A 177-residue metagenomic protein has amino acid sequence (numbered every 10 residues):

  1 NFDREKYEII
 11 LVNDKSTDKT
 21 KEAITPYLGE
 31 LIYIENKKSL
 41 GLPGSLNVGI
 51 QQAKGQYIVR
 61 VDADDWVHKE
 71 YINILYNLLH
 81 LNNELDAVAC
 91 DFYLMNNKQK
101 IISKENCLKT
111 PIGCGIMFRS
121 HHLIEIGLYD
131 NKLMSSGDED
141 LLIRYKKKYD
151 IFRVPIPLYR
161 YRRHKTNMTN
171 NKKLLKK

Functional and structural regions predicted by a protein language model:
N1-K6: Short, acidic, metal-binding catalytic loop of nucleotide-sugar glycosyltransferases
N13-E22, K38, D62: A conserved acidic beta->alpha catalytic loop
N36-A53: Glycine-rich, basic loop-to-helix element that forms the pyrophosphate-binding segment of sugar-nucleotide handling
I58: Short aromatic/hydrophobic "clamp" motif used to bind/position activated sugar donors
E70-I102: Conserved donor NDP-sugar-binding/catalytic core segment of glycosyltransferases
D91, F152-L158, R163: Catalytic beta-strand/loop signature of glycosyltransferases that borders the donor
G115, Y161-H164, N170-K177: Catalytic core of nucleotide-sugar-dependent glycosyltransferases
S135-L141: Acidic donor-binding loop at a coil-to-helix junction in glycosyltransferase catalytic cores that engages
